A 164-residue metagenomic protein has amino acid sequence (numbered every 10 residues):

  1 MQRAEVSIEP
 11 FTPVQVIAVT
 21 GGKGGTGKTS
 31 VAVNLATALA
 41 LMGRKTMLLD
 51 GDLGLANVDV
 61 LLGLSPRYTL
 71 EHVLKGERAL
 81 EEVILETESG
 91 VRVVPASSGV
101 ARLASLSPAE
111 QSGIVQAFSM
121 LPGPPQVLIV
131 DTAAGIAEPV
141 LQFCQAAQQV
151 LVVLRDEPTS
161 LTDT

Functional and structural regions predicted by a protein language model:
M1-R3, L74-E77, E110-S112, V130-A134: Short gly/ser/thr-rich secondary-structure transition/capping motifs
M1-T26, S30, T37-R44, E81: Extreme N-terminal, non-catalytic leader segments that precede Walker-type/kinase nucleotide-binding cores
A18, M47-L49, V152: Conserved beta-strand elements of the Class I
G21, L48-G123: P-loop/Walker-type NTP enzyme "switch/lid" segment
V33-N34, D59: The feature captures the helix immediately C-terminal to the Walker
T37, S119, L141-Q142: Alpha-helical segments flanking ligand/cofactor-binding loops in enzyme cores
G123, V127, T132-T164: Conserved catalytic-core segment of NTP-binding enzymes
